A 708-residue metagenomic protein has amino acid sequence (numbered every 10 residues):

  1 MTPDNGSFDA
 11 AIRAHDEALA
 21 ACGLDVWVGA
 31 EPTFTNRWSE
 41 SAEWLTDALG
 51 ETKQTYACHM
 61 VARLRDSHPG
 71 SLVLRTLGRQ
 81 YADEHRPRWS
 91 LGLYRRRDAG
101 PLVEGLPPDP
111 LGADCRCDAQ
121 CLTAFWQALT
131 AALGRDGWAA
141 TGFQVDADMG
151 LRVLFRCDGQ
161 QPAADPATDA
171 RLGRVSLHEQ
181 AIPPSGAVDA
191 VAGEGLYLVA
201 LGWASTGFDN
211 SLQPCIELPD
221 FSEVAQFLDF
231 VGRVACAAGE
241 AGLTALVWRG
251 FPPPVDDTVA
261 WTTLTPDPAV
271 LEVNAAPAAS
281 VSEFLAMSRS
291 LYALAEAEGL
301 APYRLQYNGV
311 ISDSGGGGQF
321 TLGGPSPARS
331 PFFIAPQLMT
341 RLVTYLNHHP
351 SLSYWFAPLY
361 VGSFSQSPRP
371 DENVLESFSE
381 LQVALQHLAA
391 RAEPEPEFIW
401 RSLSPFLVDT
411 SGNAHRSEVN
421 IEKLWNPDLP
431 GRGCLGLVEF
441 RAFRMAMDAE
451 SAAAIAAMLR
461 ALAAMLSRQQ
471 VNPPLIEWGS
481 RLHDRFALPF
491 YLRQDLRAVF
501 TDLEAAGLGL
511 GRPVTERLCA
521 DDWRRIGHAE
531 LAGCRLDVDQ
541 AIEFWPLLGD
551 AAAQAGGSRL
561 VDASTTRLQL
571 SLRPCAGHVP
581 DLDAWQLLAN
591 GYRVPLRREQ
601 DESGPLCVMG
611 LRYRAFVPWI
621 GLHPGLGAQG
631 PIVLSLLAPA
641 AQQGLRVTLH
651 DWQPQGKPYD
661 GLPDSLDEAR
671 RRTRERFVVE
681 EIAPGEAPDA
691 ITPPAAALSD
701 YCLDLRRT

Functional and structural regions predicted by a protein language model:
M1-A269, A276-A279, E283-S314, P325-T708: C-terminal accessory/tail domains of diverse enzymes
F320: IQ-motif-like calmodulin-binding regions
